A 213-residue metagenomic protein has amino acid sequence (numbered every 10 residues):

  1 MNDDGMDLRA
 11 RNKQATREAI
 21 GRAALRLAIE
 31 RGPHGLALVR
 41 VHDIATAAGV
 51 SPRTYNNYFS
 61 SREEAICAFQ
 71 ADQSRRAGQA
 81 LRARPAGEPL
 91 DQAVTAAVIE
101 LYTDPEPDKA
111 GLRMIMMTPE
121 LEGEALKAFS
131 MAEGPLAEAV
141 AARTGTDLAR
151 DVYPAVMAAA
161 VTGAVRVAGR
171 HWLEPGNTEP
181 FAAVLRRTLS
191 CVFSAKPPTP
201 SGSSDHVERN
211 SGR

Functional and structural regions predicted by a protein language model:
M1-A47: Basic, helix-initiating cap at the start of DNA-binding domains
M1-D4, E138, A142, N177-R213: C-terminal peripheral helix-coil segments that are non-catalytic and often amphipathic
N12-A15, A19, L27, F59-Q73: Alpha-helical DNA-contacting segments of helix-turn-helix folds
I29, V41, Q70-G78: Short, basic, alpha-helical segments at the C-terminal edge of helix-turn-helix-like DNA-binding modules
G32-L36, G49-V50, N56-A68: HTH DNA-binding helix-turn interface
R75-M117: Hydrophobic alpha-helical connector segments
E120-G145, V152-A159, V167: Amphipathic alpha-helical packing segments from all-alpha helical-bundle domains
P154, A158-T178, F193-T199: Amphipathic C-terminal alpha-helical segment
